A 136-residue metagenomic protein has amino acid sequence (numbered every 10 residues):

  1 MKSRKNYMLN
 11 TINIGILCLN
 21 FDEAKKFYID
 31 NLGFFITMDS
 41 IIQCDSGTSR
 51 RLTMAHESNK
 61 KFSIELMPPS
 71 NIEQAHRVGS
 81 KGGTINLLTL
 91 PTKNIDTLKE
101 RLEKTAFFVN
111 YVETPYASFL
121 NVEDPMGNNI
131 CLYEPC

Functional and structural regions predicted by a protein language model:
K2-Y7, I16, L90, K99-C136: Vicinal oxygen chelate
T11-N13, K81-L87: Eukaryotic phosphotyrosine signaling hubs
G15-K61: Core segments of cupin and vicinal oxygen chelate
F27, D96-R101: Short amphipathic alpha-helices within nucleic acid-binding modules
M38, N71-R77: A short, acidic/glycine-rich surface segment
D45-S49, T84, T114-S118: Short acidic/glycine-enriched loop/turn segments that link adjacent beta-strands
N59-S63, Q74, G127-I130: Short, charged/polar, Gly/Pro-enriched secondary-structure boundary elements
L87-P91, I95: Mid-chain, well-packed structural core segment of small domains
